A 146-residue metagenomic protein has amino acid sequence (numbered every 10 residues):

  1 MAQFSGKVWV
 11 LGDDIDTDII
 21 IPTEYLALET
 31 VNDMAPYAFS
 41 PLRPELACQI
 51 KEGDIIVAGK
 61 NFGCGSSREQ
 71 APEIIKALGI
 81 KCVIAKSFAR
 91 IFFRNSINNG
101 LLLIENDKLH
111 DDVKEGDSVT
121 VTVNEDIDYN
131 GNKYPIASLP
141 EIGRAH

Functional and structural regions predicted by a protein language model:
M1-L28: Polybasic, low-complexity association/targeting segments
I21, A27-E125, K133-Y134, E141: Feature captures the catalytic cores and cofactor-binding loops of soluble hydro-lyases/lyases that act on carboxylate
A145-H146: Conserved small/polar residues in nucleotide/adenosyl-binding loops
